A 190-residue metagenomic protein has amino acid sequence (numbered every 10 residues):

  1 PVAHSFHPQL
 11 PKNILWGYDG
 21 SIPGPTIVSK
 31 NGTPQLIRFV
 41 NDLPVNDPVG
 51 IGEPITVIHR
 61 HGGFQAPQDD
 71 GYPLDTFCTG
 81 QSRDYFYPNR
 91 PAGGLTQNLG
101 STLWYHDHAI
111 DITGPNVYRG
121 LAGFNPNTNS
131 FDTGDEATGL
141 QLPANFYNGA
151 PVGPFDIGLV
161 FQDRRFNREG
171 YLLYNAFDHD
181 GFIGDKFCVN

Functional and structural regions predicted by a protein language model:
P1-N190: Histidine-centered copper-binding motifs that mark active-site loops of extracellular/periplasmic copper enzymes
